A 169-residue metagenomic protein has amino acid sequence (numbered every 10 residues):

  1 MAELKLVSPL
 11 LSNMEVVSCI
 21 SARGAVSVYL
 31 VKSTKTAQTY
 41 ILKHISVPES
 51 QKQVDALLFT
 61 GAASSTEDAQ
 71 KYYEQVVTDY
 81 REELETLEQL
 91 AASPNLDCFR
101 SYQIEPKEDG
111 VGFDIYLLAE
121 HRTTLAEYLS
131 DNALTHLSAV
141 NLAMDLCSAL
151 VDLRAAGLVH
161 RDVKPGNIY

Functional and structural regions predicted by a protein language model:
P9-T34: ATP-binding glycine-rich phosphate-binding loop
T34-E82: ATP-binding glycine-rich loop module of kinase domains
E85-P94: Structural motif at the C-terminus of the N-lobe alphaC helix and the adjacent alphaC-beta4 loop of the Hanks-type
C98-F113: Short beta-strand micro-motifs within the conserved protein kinase catalytic domain, predominantly in the N-lobe
D109-T124: Conserved short submotifs of the Hanks-type protein kinase catalytic core that shape the nucleotide-binding pocket
L125-L134: AlphaC helix of the protein kinase catalytic domain
L142-A143: Activation segment signature within eukaryotic-like protein kinase domains
R154-Y169: Catalytic-loop of the protein kinase fold
